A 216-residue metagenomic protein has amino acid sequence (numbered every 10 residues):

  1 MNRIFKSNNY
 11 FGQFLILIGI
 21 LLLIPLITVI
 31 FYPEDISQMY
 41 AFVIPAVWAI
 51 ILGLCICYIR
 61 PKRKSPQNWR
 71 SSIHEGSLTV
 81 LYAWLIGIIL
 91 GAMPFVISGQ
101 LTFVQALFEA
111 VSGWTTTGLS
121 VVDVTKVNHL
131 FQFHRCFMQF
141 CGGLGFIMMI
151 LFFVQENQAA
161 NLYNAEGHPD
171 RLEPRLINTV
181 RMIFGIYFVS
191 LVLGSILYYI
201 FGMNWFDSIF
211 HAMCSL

Functional and structural regions predicted by a protein language model:
M1-L216: Membrane-proximal intracellular helices of multi-pass ion channels
